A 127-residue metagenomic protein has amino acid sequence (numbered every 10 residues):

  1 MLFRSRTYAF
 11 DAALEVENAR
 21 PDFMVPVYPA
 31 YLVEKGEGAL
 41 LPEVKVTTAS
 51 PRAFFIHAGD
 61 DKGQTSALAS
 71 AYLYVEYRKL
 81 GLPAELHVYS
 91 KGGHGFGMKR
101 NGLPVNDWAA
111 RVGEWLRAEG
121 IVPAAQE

Functional and structural regions predicted by a protein language model:
M1-T48: Primarily recognizes the serine-hydrolase "nucleophile elbow" in alpha/beta-hydrolase and SGNH/GDSL folds
A12, D61, R100: Conserved short-loop catalytic and cofactor-binding motifs
F23, P51-R52, P83: Proline-centered loop/turn at the N-terminus of a beta-strand
V25-Y28, I56, Y89-S90: Alpha/beta-hydrolase-fold catalytic nucleophile elbow
V33, D60-T65: Acidic catalytic loop of the alpha/beta-hydrolase fold
E37, S66-A67: Conserved catalytic-core motifs of eukaryotic protein kinase domains, centered on the activation segment
A49, F54-A58: Short beta-strand/loop motif that positions the catalytic acidic residue of the alpha/beta-hydrolase fold
L68-E127: C-terminal catalytic histidine-bearing segment of alpha/beta-hydrolase fold enzymes
